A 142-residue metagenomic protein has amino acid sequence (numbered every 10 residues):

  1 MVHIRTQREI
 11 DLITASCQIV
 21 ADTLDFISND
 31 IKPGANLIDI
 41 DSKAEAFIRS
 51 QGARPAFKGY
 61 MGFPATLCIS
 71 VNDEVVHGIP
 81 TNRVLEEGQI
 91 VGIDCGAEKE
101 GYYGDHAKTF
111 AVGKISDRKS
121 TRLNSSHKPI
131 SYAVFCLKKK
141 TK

Functional and structural regions predicted by a protein language model:
M1-R122: Active-site neighborhoods and metal-handling regions in enzymes and metal-associated proteins
K119, L123-K142: Single conserved hydrophobic/aromatic residue that forms the stacking wall/gate of nucleotide- or nucleobase-binding
